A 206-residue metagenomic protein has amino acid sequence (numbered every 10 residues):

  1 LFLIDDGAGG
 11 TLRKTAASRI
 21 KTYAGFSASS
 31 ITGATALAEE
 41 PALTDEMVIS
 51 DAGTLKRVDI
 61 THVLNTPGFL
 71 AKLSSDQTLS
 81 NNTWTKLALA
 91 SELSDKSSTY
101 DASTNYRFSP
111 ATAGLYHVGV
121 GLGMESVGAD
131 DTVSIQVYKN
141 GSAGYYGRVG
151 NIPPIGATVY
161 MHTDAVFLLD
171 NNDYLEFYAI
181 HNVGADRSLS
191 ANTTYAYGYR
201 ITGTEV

Functional and structural regions predicted by a protein language model:
L3, V48, E176-Y178: Extracellular recognition modules
I4-G25, I49-N65: Short, surface-exposed terminal/edge motifs of secreted or surface/virion proteins that either
T15-A17, A28, T44, L55-I60 (+7 more regions): Surface-exposed or flexible loop/turn and strand-edge residues in extracellular/cell-surface modules
T22-E40: Extracellular/surface-exposed low-complexity repeats and stalk/linker segments enriched in Gly/Pro and small polar
L64-D130, A143, R148-I152, D164 (+1 more regions): Terminal (often C-terminal
S134-Y138, E176: Beta-strand signatures of extracellular beta-sandwich domains
Y160-V166: Exposed aromatic-hydrophobic patches
Y178-A185: Short beta-strand-plus-loop segments that form exposed binding edges in beta-rich domains
